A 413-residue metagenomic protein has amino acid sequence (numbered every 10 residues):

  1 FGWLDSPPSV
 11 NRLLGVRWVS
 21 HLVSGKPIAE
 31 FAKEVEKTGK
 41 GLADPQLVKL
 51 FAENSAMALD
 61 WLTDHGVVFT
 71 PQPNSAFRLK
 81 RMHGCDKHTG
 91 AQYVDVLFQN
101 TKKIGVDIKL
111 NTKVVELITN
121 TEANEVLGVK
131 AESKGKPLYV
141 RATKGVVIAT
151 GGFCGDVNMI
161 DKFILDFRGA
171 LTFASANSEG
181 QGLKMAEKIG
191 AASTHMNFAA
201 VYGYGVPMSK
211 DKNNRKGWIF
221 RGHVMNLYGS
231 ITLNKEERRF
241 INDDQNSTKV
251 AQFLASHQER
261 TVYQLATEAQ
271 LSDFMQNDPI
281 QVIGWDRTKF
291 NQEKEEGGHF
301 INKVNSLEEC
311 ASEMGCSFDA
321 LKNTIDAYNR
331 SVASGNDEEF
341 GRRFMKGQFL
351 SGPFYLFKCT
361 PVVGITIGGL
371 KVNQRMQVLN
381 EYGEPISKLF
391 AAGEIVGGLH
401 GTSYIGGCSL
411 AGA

Functional and structural regions predicted by a protein language model:
F1-D107, N111-K113, T232, R239 (+2 more regions): Conserved N-terminal/central alpha/beta ligand/cofactor-binding core
H21-K26, F31-A32, E36-A58, G66 (+1 more regions): N-terminal leader/propeptide and maturation segments of large enzyme subunits in energy/redox metabolism and hydrolases
L79, F173-S175, I219-V224, L254-A255 (+2 more regions): Short Gly/Pro-enriched turn/cap motifs at secondary-structure boundaries
C85-K144, L183, E187-I189, G369-V372: Helical element adjacent to the flavin cofactor pocket in flavoenzyme catalytic cores
E116, E125, A320-S403: A glycine-rich dinucleotide-binding beta-alpha-beta segment and adjacent secondary-structure elements that constitute
K134-P137, R141-K210, L410-A413: Glycine-rich loop(s) and the adjacent beta-strand/alpha-helix scaffold that form part
L183-K188, A192-C316: An anion/pyrophosphate-binding glycine-rich loop and adjacent beta-alpha core in soluble alpha-beta enzymes
V201-V206, Q245-A251, P361-I367, E394-L410: Glycine-rich phosphate/pyrophosphate-binding beta-alpha loops
